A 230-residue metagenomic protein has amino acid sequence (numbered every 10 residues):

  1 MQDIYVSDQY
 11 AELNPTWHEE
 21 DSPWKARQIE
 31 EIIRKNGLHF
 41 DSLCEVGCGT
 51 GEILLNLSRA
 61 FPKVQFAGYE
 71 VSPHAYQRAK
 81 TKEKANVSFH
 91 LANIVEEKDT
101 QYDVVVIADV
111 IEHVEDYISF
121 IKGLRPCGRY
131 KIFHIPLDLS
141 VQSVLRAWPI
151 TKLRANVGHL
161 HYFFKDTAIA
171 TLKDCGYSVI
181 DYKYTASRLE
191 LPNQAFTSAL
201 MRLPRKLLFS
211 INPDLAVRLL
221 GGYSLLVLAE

Functional and structural regions predicted by a protein language model:
M1-V104, A108, I118-G123, A155-D166 (+3 more regions): Conserved N-terminal segment of class I S-adenosyl-L-methionine
D109, H113: A short His-aromatic
V114-E115, G128: Helix-to-beta-strand junctions that scaffold the AdoMet/dcAdoMet cofactor pocket in Class I SAM-dependent enzymes
G123-C127, H134: Conserved helix-to-beta-strand junction in the class I
I132-H134, K183: Short beta-strand segments
H134-H159: Short, glycine-/aromatic-enriched active-site segment of Class I SAM-dependent methyltransferases
T167-K183: A SAM-dependent methyltransferase catalytic signature shared across enzymes that methylate proteins
